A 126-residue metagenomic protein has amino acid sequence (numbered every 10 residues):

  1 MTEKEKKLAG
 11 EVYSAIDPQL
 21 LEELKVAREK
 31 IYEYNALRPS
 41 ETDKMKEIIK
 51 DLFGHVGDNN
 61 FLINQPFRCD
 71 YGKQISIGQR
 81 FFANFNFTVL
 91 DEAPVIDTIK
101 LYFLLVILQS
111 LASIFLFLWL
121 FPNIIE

Functional and structural regions predicted by a protein language model:
M1-N60: Terminal amphipathic alpha-helical/low-complexity segments used for targeting or macromolecular assembly
L62, F67-G78, F82-E126: Flexible, glycine/small-residue-enriched loop-and-beta-strand segment within the central core of proteins
